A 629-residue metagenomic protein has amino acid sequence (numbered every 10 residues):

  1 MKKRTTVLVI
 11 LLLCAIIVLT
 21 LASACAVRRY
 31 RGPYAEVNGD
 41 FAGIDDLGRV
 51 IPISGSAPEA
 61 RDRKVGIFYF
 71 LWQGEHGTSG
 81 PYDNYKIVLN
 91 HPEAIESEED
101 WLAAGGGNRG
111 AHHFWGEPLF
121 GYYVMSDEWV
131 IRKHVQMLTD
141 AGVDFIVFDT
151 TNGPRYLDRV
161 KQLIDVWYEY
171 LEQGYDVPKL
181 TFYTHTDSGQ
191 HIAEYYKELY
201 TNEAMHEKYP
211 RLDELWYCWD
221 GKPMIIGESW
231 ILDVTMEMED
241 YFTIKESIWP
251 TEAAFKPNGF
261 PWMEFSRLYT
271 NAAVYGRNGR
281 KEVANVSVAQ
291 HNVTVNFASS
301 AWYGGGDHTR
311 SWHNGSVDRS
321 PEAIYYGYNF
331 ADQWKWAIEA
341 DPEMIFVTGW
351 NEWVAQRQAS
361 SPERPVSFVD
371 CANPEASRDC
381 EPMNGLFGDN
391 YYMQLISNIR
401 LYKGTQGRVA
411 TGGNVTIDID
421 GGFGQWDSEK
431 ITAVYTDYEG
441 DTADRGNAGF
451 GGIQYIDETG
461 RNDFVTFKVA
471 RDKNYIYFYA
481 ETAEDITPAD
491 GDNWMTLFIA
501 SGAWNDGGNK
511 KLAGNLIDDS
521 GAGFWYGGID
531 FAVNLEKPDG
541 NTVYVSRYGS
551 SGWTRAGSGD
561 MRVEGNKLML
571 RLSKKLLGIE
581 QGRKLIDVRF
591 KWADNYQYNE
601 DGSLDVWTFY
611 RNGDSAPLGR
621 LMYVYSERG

Functional and structural regions predicted by a protein language model:
M1-L12: N-terminal Sec-pathway targeting helices
L11-T20: Bacterial N-terminal signal peptides
L21-R29: Sec-dependent signal peptide cleavage junction
R28-D418, G422-F423, D427-K430, Y435 (+4 more regions): Glycan-processing catalytic domains of CAZymes
V409-D420, D427, F498-A532, G565 (+1 more regions): Acidic/polar low-complexity flexible segments
D418-G449, Q454, N505-K511, L516: Acidic, glycine-anchored loop motifs typical of Ca2+
G421, N474-E484, K567-K574: Short, well-ordered beta-strand segments enriched in hydrophobic/aromatic residues
A489-T496: Short coil-to-beta strand junction motifs in C2/discoidin
